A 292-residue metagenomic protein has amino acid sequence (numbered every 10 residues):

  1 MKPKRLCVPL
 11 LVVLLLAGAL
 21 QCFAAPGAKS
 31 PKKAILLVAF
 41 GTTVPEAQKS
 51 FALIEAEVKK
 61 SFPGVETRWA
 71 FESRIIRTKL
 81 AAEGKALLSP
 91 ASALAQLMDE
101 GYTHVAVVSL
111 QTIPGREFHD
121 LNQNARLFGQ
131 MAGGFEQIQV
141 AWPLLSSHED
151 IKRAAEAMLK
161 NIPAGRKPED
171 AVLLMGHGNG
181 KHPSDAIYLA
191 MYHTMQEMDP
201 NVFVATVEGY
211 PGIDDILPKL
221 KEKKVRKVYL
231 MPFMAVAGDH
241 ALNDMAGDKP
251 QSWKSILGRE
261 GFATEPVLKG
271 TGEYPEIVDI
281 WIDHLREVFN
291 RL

Functional and structural regions predicted by a protein language model:
M1-K2, L20-K29: Basic/polar N-terminal segments that are highly enriched at the extreme N-terminus, encompassing both cleavable
M1-L10: Bacterial N-terminal signal peptides that target proteins for export
P9-A19: Bacterial N-terminal signal peptides
A25-Y229, A235-L292: Extended amphipathic ligand-handling, pore-lining, and cofactor/metal-binding catalytic surfaces
